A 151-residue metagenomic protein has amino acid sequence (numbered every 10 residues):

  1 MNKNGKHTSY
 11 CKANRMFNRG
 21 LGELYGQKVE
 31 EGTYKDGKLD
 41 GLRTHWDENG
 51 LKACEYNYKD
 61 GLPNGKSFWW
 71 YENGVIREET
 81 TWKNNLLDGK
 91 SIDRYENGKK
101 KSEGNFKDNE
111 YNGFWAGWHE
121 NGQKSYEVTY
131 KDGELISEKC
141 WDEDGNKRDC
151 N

Functional and structural regions predicted by a protein language model:
M1-N151: Glycine/tyrosine- and acidic-biased, solvent-exposed loop/turn segments at the edges of beta-strands
